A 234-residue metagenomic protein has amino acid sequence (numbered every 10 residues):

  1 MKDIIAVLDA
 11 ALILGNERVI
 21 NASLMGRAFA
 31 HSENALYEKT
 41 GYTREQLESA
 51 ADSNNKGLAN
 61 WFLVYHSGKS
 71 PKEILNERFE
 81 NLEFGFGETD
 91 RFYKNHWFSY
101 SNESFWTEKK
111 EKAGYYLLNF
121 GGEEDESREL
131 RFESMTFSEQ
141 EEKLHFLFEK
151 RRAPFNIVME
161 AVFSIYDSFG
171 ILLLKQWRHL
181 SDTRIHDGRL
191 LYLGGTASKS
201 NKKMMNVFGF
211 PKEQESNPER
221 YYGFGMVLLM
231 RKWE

Functional and structural regions predicted by a protein language model:
M1-R151, F155-E234: A binding-site-centric feature that preferentially detects glycan-recognition modules on secreted/surface proteins
